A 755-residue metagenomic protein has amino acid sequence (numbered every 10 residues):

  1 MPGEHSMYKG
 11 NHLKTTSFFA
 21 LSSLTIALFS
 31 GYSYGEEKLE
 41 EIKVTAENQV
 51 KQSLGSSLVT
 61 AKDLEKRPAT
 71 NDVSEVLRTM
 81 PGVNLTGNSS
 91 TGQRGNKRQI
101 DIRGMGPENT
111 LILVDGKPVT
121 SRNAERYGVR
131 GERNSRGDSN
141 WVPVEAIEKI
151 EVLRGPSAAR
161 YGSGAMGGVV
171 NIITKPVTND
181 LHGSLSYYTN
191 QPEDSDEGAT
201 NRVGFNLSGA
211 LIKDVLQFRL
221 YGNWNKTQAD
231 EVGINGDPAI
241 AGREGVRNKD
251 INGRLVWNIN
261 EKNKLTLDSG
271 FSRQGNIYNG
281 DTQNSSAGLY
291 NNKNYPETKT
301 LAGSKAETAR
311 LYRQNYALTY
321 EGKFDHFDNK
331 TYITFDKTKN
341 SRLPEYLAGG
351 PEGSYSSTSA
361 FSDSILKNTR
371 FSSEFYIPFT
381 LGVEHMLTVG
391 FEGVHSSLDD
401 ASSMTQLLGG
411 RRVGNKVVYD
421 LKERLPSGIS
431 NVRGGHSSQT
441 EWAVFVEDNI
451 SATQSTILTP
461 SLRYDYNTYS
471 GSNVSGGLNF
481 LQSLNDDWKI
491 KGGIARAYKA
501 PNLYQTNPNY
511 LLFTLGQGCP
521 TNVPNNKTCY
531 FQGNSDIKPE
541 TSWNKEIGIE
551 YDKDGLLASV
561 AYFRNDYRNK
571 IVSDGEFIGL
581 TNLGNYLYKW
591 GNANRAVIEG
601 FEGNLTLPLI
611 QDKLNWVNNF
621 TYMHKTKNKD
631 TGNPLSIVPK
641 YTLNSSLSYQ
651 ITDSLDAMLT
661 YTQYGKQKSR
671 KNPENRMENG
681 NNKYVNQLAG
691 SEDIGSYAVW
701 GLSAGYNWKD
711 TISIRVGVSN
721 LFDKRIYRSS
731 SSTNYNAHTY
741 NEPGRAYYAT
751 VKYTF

Functional and structural regions predicted by a protein language model:
K38-T70, S74, Q99, E125-R130: N-terminal periplasmic "start-of-domain" segments of outer-membrane beta-barrel proteins
V73-V76, R98-D101, L113-D115, G137-N140 (+3 more regions): N-terminal periplasmic accessory domains that precede and gate Gram-negative outer-membrane beta-barrel machines
S74-R122: Extracytoplasmic beta-strand/coil segments of soluble accessory domains associated with Gram-negative outer-membrane
P118-R154: Short acidic/polar hinge/loop motifs at secondary-structure boundaries that mediate gating or recognition
R122-N123, Y567-R568, Q663-N679, G705-F755: C-terminal beta-signal and adjacent terminal beta-strands/loops of Gram-negative outer-membrane beta-barrel proteins
T178-K305, N569, K666: Periplasmic-side early beta-strands and strand-to-turn transitions of outer-membrane beta-barrels
S186, S451-S455, Y562-Y567, I578-E674 (+1 more regions): Gram-negative outer-membrane beta-barrel transporters
N294-T319, R433-Q439, S483, K489 (+5 more regions): Outer-membrane beta-barrel signature, preferentially recognizing the C-terminal barrel domain of Gram-negative
